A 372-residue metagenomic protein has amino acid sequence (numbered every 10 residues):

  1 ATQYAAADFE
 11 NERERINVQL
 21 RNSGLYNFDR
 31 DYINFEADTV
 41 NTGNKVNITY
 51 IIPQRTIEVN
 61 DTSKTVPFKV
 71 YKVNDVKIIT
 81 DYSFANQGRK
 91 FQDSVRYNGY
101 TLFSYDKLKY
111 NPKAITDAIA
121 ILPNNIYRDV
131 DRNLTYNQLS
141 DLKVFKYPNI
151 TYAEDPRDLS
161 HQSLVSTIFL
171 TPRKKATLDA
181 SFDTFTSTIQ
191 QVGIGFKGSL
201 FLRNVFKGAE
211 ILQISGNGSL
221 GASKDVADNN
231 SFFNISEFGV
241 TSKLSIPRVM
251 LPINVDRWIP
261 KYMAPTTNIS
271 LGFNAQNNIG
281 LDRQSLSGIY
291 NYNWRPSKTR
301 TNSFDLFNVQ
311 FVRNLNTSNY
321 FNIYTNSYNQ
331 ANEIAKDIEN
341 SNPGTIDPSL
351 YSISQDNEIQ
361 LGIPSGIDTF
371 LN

Functional and structural regions predicted by a protein language model:
A1-F185, S199, G218, A222: Periplasmic polypeptide-binding modules associated with outer-membrane biogenesis and secretion
A5-A7, N125, F185-S187, V226-S231 (+2 more regions): Outer-membrane beta-barrel domain signature
E10, E14, K109, K113 (+9 more regions): Conserved structured core elements
Q19-N22, Y110, F232-N372: Transmembrane beta-strand segments of outer-membrane beta-barrel domains in Gram-negative and organellar OMPs
A37, R55-I57, R157, F185-S187 (+6 more regions): Structural signature of outer-membrane beta-barrel domains
F145-P148, K175-L178, N204-L212, P247-V255 (+1 more regions): Repeated loop/turn-to-beta-strand initiation elements of outer-membrane beta-barrel proteins
T151, F169, S181-D183, Q213-N217 (+2 more regions): Transmembrane beta-strands of outer-membrane beta-barrel proteins
D179-T186, V192-M250, S270: Predominantly transmembrane beta-strands of Gram-negative outer membrane beta-barrel pores used for transport
